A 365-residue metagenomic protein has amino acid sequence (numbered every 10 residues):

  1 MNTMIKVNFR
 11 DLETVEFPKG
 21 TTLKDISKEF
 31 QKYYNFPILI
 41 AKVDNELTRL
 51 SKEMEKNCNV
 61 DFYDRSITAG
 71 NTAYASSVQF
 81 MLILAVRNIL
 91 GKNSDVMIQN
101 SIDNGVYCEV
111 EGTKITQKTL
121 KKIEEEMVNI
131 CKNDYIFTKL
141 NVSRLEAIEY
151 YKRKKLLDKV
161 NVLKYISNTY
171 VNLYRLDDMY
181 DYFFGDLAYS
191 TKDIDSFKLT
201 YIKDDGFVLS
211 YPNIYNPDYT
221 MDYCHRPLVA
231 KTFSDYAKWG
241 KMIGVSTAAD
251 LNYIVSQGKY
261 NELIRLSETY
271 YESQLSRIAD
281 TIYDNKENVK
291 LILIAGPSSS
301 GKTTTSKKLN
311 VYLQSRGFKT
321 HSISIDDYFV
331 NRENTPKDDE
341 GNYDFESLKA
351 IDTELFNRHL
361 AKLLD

Functional and structural regions predicted by a protein language model:
M1-I102, G112-T113, E125-E126: Ubiquitin-like/PB1-type beta-grasp interaction modules and other compact soluble beta-rich domains
K52, D61-T72, S94-D103, Y107-Q274 (+1 more regions): Auxiliary tRNA-acceptor-end handling modules of aminoacyl-tRNA synthetases
I292-I294: Hydrophobic anchor at the beta1->P-loop junction of P-loop NTPases
S299: Walker A (P-loop) phosphate-binding loop of P-loop NTPases
K302: Conserved lysine of the Walker
T305, L309: Hydrophobic positions on the alpha1 helix immediately C-terminal to the Walker A/P-loop
S315-E333: Short beta-strand-centered segment that lines the nucleotide-binding/catalytic pocket of NTP-utilizing
V330, N334-D365: Conserved nucleotide-sensing/catalytic segment adjacent to the nucleotide-binding pocket in NTP-handling enzymes
